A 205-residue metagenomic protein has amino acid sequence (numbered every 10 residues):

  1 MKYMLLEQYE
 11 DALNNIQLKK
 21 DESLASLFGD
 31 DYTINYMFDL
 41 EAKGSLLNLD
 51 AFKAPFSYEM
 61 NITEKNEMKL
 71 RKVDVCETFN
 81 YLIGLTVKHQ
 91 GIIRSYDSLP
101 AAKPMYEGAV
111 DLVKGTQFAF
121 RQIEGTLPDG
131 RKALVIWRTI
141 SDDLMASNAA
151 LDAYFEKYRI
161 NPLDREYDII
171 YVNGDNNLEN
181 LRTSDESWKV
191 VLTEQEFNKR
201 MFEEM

Functional and structural regions predicted by a protein language model:
M1-M205: Accessory, often C-terminal, charged low-complexity segments
